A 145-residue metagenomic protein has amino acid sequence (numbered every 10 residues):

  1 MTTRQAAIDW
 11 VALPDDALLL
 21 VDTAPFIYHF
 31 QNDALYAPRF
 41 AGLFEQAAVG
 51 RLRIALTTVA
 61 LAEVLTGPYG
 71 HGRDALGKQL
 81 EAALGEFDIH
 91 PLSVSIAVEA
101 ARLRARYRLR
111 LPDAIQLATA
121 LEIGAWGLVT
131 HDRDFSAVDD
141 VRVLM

Functional and structural regions predicted by a protein language model:
M1-A55, P68-Q79: Short, well-structured N-terminal submotif of metal-dependent ribonuclease cores
M1-P14, L18, Q46, L117-M145: Acidic, PIN/NYN-like endoribonuclease modules and their adjacent C-terminal/linker elements
V21-D22, L56-T57, L109-R110, D132 (+1 more regions): Histidine- and aromatic-rich ligand-binding microenvironments
T23, T58, V94, D113-L117: Conserved glycosyltransferase catalytic-site signature
N32, V59, G85-R106: Acidic catalytic patch
V49-I54, E86-D88, G124-W126: Short active-site oxyanion
